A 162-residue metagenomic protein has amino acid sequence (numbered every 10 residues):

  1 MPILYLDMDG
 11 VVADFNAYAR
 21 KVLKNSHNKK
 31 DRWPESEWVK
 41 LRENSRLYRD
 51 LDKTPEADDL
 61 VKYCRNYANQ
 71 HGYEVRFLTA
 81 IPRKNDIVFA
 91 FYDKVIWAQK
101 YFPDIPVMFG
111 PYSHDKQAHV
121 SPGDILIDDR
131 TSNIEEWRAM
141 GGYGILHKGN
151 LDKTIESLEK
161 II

Functional and structural regions predicted by a protein language model:
M1-S45, A139: Active-site neighborhood of HAD-like aspartate-dependent phosphohydrolases
V12-N16, K21, H71, V75-F77 (+4 more regions): Short catalytic/ligand-binding loop motif for oxyanion handling, primarily in non-cytosolic enzymes, centered on
L51-K53, A57-F91, A98: Substrate-recognition element of Asp-dependent hydrolases with the DxDx(T/V) motif
K62-R65, V95, Q99, E135-R138 (+1 more regions): Class I S-adenosyl-L-methionine
R76, M108-G110, I145: General small-molecule cofactor/ligand-binding pocket signal
A80-D124, T131-I134: Substrate-recognition "cap/lid" segment bordering the active-site pocket of phosphatases
I125-L158: Acidic, Mg2+-coordinating phosphoryl-transfer loop and its flanking beta/alpha structural elements, shared across
